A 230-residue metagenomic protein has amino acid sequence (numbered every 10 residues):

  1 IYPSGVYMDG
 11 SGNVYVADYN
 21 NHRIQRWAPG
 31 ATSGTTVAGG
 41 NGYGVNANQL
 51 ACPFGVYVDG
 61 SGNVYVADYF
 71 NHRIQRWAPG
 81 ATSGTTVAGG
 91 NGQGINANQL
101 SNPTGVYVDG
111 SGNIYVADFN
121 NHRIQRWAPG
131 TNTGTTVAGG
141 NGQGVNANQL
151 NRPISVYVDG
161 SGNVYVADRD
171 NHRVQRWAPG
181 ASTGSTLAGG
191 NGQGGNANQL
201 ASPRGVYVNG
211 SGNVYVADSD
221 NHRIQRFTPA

Functional and structural regions predicted by a protein language model:
I1-Y2, G30-F54, G80-N102, G130-I154 (+1 more regions): Gly/Pro-rich loop segments of beta-rich domains
M8-S11, V58-S61, V108-S111, V158-S161 (+1 more regions): Residue-level detector of Asp-centered blade-edge/turn motifs that repeat once per structural unit in beta-propeller
N13-Y15, N63-Y65, N113-Y115, N163-Y165 (+1 more regions): Conserved beta-propeller blade signature
Y19, S61, Y69, S111 (+4 more regions): Short loop/turn segments immediately following the C-termini of beta-strands
H22-R26, H72-R76, H122-R126, H172-R176 (+1 more regions): A short loop-to-beta-strand structural motif that recurs across blades of beta-propeller domains
S155-V158, N163-R176: Loop/turn-rich, solvent-exposed surfaces of beta-rich toroidal or solenoidal domains
S202-A230: Blade-level signature of beta-propeller repeat domains, shared across WD40, Kelch, NHL, RCC1 and BNR/Asp-box propellers
